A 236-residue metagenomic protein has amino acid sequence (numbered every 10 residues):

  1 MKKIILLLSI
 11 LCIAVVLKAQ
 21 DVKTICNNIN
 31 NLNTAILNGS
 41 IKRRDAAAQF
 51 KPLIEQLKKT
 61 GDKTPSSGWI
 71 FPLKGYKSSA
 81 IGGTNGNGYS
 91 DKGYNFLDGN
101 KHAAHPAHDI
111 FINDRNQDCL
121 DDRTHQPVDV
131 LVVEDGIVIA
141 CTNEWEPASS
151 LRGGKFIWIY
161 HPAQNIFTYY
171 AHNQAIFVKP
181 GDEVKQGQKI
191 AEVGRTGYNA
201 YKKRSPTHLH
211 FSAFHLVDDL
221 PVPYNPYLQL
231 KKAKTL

Functional and structural regions predicted by a protein language model:
M1-D21: Bacterial Sec-dependent N-terminal signal peptides
A19-D129, L230-L236: Polar/charged, compositionally biased leader and regulatory segments
D21-K51, P180-R195, Y201-L236: Acidic, glycine-rich catalytic/binding loops that coordinate metals and/or anionic ligands
G61, I112-D114, T142, H161 (+3 more regions): Sec/Tat-exported extracytoplasmic proteins
D98-I112, D129-A140, P180-E192: Conserved long hydrophobic alpha-helices within structured protein cores
H108-D122, I159, I166, H172-N173 (+1 more regions): Small beta-barrel nucleic-acid-binding modules, principally OB-folds
T124-P127, L131-Q174, R204-H208: Zn2+-dependent peptidoglycan hydrolase active-site motif and core
